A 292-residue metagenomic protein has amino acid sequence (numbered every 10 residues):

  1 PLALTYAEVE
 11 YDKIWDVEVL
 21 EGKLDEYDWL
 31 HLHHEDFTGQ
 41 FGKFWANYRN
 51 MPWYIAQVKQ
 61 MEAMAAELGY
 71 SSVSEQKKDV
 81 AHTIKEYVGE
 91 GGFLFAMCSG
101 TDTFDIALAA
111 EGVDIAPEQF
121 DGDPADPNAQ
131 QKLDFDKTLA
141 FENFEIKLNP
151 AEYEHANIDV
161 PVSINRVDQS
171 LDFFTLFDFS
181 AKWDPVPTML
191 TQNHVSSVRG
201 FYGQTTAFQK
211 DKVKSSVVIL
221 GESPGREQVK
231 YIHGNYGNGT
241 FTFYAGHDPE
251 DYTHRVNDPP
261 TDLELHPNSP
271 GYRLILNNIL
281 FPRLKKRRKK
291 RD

Functional and structural regions predicted by a protein language model:
P1-T101, I106-A110: Helical hinge/lid and interdomain linker segments adjacent to catalytic or ligand-binding clefts that mediate domain
A7-K13, K85, T101, E111 (+6 more regions): Carbohydrate-binding surfaces of carbohydrate-active enzymes
D12-V19, P117-D121, K290-R291: Surface-exposed patches in mature extracellular/periplasmic domains of secreted proteins
V17-L20, H82-I84, F120, T206-A207 (+1 more regions): Generic recognition of flexible, low-complexity loop/linker segments
A46-N47, A109-I115, D258-T261: Short secondary-structure boundary/capping segments
A65, V88-G89, N128, H254-D262: Flexible glycine/proline-enriched surface loops and loop-helix/loop-strand junctions
M97-V217: An acidic, glycine-rich "communication" segment
K212-D292: Extracellular ligand-binding/catalytic regions of CAZymes and related secreted enzymes and adhesion modules
